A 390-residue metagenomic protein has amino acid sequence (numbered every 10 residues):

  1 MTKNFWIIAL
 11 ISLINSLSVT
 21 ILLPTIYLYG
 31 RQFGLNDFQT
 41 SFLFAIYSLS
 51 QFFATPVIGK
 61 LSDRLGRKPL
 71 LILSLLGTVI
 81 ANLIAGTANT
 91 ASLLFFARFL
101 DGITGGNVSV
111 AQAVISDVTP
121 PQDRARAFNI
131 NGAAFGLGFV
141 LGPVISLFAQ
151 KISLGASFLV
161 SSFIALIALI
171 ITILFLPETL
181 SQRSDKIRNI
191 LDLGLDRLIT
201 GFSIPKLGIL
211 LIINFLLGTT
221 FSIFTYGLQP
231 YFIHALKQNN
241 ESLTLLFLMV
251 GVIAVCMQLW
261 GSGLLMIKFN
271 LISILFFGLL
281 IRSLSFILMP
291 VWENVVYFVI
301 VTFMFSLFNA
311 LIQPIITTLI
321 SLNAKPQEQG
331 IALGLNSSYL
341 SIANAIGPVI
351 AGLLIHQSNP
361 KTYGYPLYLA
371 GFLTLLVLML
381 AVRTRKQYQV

Functional and structural regions predicted by a protein language model:
M1, P177-I212: Juxtamembrane intracellular "pre-TM" segments in multi-pass secondary transporters
T25-F38, Y226-S242: Short amphipathic helix-loop junctions that connect adjacent transmembrane helices in Major Facilitator Superfamily/SLC
S48-P56, G106, F139-V140, G251-L259 (+1 more regions): Residue-level signature of mid-helix packing/kink "hotspots" within the transmembrane helices of 12-pass Major
F52-A91: Conserved MFS/SLC helix-loop-helix module at the cytosolic interface between two early adjacent transmembrane helices
T55-G66, M257-N270, I355: Helix-to-loop junctions at the C-terminal end of transmembrane segments in multipass secondary transporters
A97-G136: Cytoplasmic helix-loop-helix junction between adjacent transmembrane helices in 12-TM secondary transporters
Q150-F163, L353-T374: A membrane-interface helix-boundary motif in multi-pass transporters
I272-I316: C-terminal transmembrane helical hairpin of 12-TM major facilitator-type secondary transporters
